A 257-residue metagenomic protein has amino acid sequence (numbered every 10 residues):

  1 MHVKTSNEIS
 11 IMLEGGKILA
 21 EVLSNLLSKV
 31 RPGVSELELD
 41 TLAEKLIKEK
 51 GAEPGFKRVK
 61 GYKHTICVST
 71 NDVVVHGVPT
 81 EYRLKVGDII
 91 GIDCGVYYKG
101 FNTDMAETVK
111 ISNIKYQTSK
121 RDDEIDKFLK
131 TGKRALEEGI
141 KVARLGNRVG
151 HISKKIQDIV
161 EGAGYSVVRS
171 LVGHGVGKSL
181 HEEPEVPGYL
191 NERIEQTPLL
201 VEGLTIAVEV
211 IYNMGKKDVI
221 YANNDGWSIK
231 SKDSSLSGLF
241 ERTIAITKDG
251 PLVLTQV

Functional and structural regions predicted by a protein language model:
M1-V257: Active-site neighborhoods and metal-handling regions in enzymes and metal-associated proteins
